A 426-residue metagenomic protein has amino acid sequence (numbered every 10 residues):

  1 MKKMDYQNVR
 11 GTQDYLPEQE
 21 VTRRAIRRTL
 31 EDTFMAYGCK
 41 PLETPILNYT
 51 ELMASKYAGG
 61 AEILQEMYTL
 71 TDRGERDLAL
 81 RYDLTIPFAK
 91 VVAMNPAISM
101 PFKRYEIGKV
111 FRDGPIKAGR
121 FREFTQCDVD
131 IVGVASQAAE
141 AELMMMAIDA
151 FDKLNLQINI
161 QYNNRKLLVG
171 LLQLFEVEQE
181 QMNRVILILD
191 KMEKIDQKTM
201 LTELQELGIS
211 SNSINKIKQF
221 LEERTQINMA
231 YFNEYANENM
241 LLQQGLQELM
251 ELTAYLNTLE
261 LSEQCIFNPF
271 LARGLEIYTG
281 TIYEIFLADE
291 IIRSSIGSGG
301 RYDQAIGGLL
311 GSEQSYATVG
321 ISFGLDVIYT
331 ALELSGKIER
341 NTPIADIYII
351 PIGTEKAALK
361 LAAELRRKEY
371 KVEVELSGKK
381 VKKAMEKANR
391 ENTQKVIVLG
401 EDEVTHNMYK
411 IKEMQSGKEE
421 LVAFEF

Functional and structural regions predicted by a protein language model:
M1-E20: Auxiliary tRNA-acceptor-end handling modules of aminoacyl-tRNA synthetases
K3, R28-G38, E43, A58: Generic N-terminal leader/targeting and pre-domain segments
T22-Y37, N48-Y49, Q65, E75 (+3 more regions): Positively charged, Gly/Ser-enriched RNA/tRNA-binding surfaces
P45-I46, Q161-K166, N268: Acidic carboxylate-rich catalytic motifs and surrounding loops in phosphoryl-/glycosyl-chemistry enzymes
I46-L78: Polyanion/phosphate-binding surface patch
I63-D72, V177-T199, L287: Acidic, His- and aromatic-enriched active-site or binding-groove loops in soluble protein domains that engage sugars
F121-C127, Y162-G170: Short, conserved phosphate-binding/catalytic loop or strand-edge motifs used in phosphoryl-/nucleotidyl-transfer
I148-K153, L167-E176: Hydrophobic mid-domain F-helix/FG-region of cytochrome P450s
